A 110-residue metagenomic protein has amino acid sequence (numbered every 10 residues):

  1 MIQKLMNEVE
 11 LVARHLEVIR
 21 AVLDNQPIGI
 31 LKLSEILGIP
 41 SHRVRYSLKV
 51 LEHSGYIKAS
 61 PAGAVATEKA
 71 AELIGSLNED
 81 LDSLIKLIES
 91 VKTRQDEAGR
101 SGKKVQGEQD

Functional and structural regions predicted by a protein language model:
M1-E17: Short alpha-helical segments that sit at the start of domains
E17-D24: Short, locally clustered residues in the helix-turn-helix/winged-helix DNA-binding domain
N25-G29: Short capping segments at the starts of secondary-structure elements
K32-E35: A short acidic, leucine-rich amphipathic alpha-helix
G38-E52: Short amphipathic alpha-helical interaction segments
E52-A62: A short, conserved structural fragment
A62-K69: Minor-groove-contacting beta-hairpin "wing" of winged helix-turn-helix DNA-binding domains
S76-D110: Amphipathic alpha-helical dimerization/coiled-coil segments that flank or bridge DNA-binding/regulatory modules
